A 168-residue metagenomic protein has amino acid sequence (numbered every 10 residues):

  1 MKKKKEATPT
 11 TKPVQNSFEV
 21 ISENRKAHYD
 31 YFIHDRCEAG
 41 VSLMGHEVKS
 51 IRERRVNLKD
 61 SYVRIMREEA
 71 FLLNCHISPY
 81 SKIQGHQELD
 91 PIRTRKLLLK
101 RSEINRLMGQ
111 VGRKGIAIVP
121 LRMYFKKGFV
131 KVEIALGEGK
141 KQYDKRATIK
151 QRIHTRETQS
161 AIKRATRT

Functional and structural regions predicted by a protein language model:
M1-A39, M44, I153-T168: Intrinsically disordered, Lys/Arg-rich N-terminal extensions and targeting peptides of nucleic-acid-associated proteins
Q15, Q84-Q87, Q110, Q142 (+2 more regions): Residue-identity detector for glutamine
F18-I116: Ribosome large-subunit tunnel/peptidyl-transferase-proximal elements
H46-I51, V56-N57, R106-G109, I118-L121 (+2 more regions): N-terminal, helix-rich and Lys/Arg-enriched segments in bacterial and organellar proteins
F71-C75, V130-A135, R156, S160-I162: Short amphipathic alpha-helical patches
I92, L99-N105, G139-T168: C-terminal end-helix/capping segment
L98-A135, G139-K141: Beta-rich strand-turn-strand
